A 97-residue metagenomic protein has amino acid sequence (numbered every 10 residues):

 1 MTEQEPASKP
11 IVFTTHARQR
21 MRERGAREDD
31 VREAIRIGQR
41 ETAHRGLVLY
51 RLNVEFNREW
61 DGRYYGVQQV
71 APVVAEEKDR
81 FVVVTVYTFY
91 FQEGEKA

Functional and structural regions predicted by a protein language model:
M1-A97: Ribonuclease/tRNase effector modules and their secretory precursors
